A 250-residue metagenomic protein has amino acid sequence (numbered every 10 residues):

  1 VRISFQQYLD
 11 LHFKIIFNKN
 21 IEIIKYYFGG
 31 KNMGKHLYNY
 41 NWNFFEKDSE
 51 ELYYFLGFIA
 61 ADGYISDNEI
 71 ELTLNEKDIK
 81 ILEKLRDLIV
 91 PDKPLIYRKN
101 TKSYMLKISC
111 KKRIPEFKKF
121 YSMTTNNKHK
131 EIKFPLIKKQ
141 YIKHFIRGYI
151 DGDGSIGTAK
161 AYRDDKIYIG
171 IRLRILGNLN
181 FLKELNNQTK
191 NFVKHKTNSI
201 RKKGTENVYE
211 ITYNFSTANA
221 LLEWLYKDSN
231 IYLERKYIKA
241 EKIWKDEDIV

Functional and structural regions predicted by a protein language model:
V1-V250: Internal intein/HINT superfamily modules and their associated LAGLIDADG
